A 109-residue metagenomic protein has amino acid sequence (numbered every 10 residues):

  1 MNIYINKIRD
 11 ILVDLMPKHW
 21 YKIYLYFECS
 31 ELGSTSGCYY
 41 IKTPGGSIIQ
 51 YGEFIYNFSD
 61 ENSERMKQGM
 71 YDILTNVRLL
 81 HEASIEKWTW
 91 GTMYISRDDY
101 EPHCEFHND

Functional and structural regions predicted by a protein language model:
M1-E31: N-terminal leader/targeting segments
N6-D14, M70-H81: Short, non-transmembrane amphipathic alpha-helical segments
H19-Y21, G33-T35, K87-T89, Y100: Residues at beta-strand starts and edge strands
K22-Y26, C38-Y40, W90-T92: Ordered hydrophobic segments in well-structured contexts
Y26-C38, E82-E86: His-enriched metal-coordination microenvironments in redox/metal-binding proteins
G33-F58, E105-D109: Extended intrinsically disordered, low-complexity coil regions enriched in Ser, Thr, Gly, Ala and often Pro
Y51-R78: Short, hydrophobic/π-rich interface segment
H81-D109: Short, compact, well-ordered microdomains
